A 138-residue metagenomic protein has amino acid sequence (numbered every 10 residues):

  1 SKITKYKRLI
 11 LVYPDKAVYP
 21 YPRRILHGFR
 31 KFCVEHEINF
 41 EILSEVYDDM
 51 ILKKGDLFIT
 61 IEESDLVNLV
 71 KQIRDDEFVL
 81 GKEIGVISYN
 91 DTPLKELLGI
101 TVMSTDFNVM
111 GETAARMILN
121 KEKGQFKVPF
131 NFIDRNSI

Functional and structural regions predicted by a protein language model:
K2, L11-M50, I59-V67, Y89-D91 (+1 more regions): Hinge/beta->alpha junction and helix N-cap segments in small-molecule ligand-binding domains
I3-K5, D76-E77: Phosphate/pyrophosphate-binding loops at sites that engage ATP/ADP/AMP, CoA/4′-phosphopantetheine, polyphosphate
K5-Y6, S137: Residue-level marker of positions within ordered structural domains that often coincide with functionally constrained
Y6-R8, D56: Short acidic/polar active-site loop segments enriched in Thr and Asp
L52-I138: Flexible loop/turn connectors
